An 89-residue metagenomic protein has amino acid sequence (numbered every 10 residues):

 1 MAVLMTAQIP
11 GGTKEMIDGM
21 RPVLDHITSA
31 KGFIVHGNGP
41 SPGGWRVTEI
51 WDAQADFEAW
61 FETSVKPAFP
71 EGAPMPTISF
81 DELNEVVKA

Functional and structural regions predicted by a protein language model:
M1-T48, D52-P67, A73-A89: Short S/T/G/P-rich N-terminal loop/turn motif that feeds into the first structured element of a domain
